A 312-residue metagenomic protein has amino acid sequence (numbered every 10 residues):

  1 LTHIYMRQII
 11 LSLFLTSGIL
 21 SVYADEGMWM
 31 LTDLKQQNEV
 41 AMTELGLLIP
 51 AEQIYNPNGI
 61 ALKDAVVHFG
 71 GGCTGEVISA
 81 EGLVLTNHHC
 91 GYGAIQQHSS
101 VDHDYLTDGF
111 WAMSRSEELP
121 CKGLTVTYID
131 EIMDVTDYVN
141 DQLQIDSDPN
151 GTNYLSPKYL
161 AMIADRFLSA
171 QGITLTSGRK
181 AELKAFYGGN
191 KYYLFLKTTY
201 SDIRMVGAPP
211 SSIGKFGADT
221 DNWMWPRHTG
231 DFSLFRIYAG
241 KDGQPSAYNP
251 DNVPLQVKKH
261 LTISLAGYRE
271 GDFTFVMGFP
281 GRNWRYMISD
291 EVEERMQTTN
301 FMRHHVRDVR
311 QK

Functional and structural regions predicted by a protein language model:
L1-E26: Bacterial Sec-dependent N-terminal signal peptides
L20-K312: Terminal presequence/propeptide segments associated with secretion/organelle targeting and zymogen/polyprotein
